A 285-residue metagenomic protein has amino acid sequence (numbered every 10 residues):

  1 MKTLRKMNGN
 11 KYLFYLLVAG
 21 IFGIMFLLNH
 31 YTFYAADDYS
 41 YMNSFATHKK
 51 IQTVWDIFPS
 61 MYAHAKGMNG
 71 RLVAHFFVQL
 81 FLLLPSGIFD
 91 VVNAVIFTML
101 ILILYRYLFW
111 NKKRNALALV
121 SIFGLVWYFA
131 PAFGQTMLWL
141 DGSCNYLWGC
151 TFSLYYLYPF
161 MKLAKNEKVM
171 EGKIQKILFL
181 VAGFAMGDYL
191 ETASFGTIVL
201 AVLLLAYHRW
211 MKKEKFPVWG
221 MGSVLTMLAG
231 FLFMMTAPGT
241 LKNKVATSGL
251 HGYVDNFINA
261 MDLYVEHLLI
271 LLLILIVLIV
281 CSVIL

Functional and structural regions predicted by a protein language model:
M1-M25: Start-transfer (signal-anchor) and selected internal transmembrane alpha helices of multi-pass inner/ER membrane
K6-M7, Y105-A116, A164-G172, H208-W219 (+1 more regions): Membrane-interface helix-boundary motifs at transmembrane edges
F22-G23, F123-P131, G183-D188, T226-T236: Aromatic-anchored segments of alpha-helical transmembrane domains
N29-G87, V91, L140, Y189-L285: Transmembrane catalytic cores of multi-pass membrane glycosyltransferases and polysaccharide-assembly enzymes
V91-L100, S143-Y156, I198-V199, L272 (+1 more regions): Membrane-embedded alpha-helical segments of multi-pass membrane proteins, especially the transmembrane helices
A94-L117, Y155: Transmembrane-helix motifs of polytopic, lipid-linked glycan transferases
A118-A164: Membrane-interface micro-motifs in multi-pass membrane enzymes
I174-T197: Membrane-interface alpha helices of multi-pass inner-membrane proteins
